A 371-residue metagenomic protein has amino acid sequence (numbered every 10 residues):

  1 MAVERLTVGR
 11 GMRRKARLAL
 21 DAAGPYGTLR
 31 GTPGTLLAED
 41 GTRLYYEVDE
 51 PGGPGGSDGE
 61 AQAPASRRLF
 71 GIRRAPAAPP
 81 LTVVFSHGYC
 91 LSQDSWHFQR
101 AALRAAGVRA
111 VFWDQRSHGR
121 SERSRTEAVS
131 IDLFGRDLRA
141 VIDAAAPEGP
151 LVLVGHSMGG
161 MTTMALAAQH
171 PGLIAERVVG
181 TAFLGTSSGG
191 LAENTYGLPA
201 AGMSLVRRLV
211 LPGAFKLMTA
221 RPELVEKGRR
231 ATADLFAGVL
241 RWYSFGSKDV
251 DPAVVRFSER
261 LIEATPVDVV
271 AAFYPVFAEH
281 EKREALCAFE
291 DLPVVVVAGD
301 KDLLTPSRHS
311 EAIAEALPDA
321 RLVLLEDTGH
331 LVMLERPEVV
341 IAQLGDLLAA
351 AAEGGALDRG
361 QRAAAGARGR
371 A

Functional and structural regions predicted by a protein language model:
M1-L37, G59: An N-terminal hydrophobic leader/cap segment in hydrolases
D40-R123, V141-A144, E148, M161: Conserved HGGG/HGGXW glycine-rich cap/lid loop of the alpha/beta-hydrolase fold
G53, A105, R109, Q115-E176 (+2 more regions): Active-site loop/oxyanion-hole signature of alpha/beta-hydrolase fold enzymes
G172, E176-L224: Flexible "cap/lid" loop of the alpha/beta hydrolase fold
L217-A288: Conserved alpha/beta-hydrolase catalytic His-Asp/Glu region
F277, D300-T305: Acidic catalytic loop of the alpha/beta-hydrolase fold
F289-E290, V296-A298, D302: Short beta-strand/loop motif that positions the catalytic acidic residue of the alpha/beta-hydrolase fold
E311, E315-A371: Catalytic active-site module of serine/aspartate enzymes centered on a nucleophile-bearing elbow/loop
